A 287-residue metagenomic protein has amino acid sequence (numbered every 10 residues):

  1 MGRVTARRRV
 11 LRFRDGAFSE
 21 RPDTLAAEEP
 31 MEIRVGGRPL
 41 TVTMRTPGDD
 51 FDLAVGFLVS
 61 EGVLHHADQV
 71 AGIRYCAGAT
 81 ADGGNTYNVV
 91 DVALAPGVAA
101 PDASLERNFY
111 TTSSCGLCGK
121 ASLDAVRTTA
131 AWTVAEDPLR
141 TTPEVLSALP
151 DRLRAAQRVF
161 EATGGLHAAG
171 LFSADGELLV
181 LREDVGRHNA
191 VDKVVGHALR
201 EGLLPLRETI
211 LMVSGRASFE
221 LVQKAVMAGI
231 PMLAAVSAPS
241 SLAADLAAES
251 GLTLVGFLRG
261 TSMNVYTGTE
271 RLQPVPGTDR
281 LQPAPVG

Functional and structural regions predicted by a protein language model:
M1-A169, S173-A174, L178-L181: Intrinsically disordered, low-complexity regions enriched in acidic/Ser/Thr/Pro/Gln residues
G48-D50, L58-V59, G186-R187, V195-R200 (+4 more regions): Short, solvent-exposed amphipathic alpha-helical segments in soluble enzyme and RNA/protein-processing domains
S122, A130, Q157, A198 (+3 more regions): Structural signal for hydrophobic packing residues in well-ordered secondary-structure cores of soluble enzyme domains
S122, V145, L149-R152, G165-A168 (+5 more regions): General structural feature for long, well-ordered alpha-helical segments within catalytic domains of soluble enzymes
V159-G215: Glycine- and Gly-Pro-enriched alpha-helical subdomains that act as flexible, kink-prone "lid/hinge" or packing modules
D192-A244: Glycine/small-residue-rich hydrophobic helix-like segments
L221-G287: Conserved catalytic-core subdomain
